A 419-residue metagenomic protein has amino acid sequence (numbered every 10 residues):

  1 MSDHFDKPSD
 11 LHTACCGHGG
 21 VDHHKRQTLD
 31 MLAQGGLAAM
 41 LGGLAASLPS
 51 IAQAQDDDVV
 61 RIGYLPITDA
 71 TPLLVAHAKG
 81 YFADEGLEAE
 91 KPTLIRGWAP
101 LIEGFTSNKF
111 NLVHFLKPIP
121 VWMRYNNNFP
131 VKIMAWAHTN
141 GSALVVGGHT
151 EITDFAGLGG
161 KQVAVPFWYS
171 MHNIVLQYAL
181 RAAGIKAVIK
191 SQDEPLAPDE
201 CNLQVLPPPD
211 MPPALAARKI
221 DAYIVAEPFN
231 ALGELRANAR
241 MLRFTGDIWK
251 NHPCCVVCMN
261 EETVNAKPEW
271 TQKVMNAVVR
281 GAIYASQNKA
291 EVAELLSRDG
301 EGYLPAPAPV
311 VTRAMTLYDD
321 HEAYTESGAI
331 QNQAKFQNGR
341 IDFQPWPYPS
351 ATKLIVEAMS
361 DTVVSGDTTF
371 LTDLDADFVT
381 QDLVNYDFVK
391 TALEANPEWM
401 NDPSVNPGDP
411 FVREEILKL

Functional and structural regions predicted by a protein language model:
M1-D30: N-terminal secretory signal peptides
F5, Q55-P207, A214-T245, K250-N251 (+1 more regions): Short, glycine-/small- and polar/acidic-enriched structural segments that line small-molecule recognition paths
P8, P212-R243, T316, D320 (+5 more regions): Extended low-complexity acidic/polar segments
Q27-S50: N-terminal export signals
G43, S47, A187-V188, S286-V292: Surface-exposed helix-capping loop/turn segments at secondary-structure junctions
K117-I119, T150, P208-V311: Pocket-lining segment of extracytoplasmic ligand-binding domains
N265-L374: Secondary-structure end/capping motifs
T352-L419: Conserved C-terminal helix/tail region of periplasmic/extracytoplasmic solute-binding proteins
